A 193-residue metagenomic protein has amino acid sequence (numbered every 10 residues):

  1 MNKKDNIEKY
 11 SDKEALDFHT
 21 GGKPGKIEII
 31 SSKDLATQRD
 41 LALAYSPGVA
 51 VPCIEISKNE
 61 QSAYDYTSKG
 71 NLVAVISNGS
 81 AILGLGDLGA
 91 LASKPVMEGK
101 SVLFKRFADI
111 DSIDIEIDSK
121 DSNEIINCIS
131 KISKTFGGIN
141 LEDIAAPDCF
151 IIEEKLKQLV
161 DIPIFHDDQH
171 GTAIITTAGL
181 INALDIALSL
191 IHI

Functional and structural regions predicted by a protein language model:
N2-I164: N-terminal ligand-binding/catalytic initiation module
F165-N182: A glycine-rich, Thr/Ser-enriched phosphate-binding loop motif common to dinucleotide/cofactor-binding enzymes
I181-S189: Conserved helix-loop functional segments at active or binding sites
I191-I193: Conserved small/polar residues in nucleotide/adenosyl-binding loops
